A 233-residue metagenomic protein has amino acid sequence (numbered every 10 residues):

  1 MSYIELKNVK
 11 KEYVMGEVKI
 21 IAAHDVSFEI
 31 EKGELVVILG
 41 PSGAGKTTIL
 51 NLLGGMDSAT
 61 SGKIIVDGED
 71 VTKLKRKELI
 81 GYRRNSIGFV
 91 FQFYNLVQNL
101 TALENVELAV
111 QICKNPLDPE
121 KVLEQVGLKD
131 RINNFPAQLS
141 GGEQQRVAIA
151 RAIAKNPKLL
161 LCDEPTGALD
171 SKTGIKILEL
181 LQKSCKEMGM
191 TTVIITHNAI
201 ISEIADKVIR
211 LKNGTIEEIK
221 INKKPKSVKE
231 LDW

Functional and structural regions predicted by a protein language model:
S2-I4, V9-L211: ABC family nucleotide-binding domain
K207, T215-W233: Conserved beta-strand-loop-alpha-helix hinge in the C-terminal portion of ABC ATPase nucleotide-binding domains
